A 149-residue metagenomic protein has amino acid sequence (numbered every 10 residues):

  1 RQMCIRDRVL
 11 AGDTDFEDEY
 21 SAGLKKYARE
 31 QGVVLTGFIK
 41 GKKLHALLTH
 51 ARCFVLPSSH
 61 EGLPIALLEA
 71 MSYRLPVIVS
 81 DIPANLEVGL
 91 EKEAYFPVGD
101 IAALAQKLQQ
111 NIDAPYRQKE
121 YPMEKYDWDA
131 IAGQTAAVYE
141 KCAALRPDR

Functional and structural regions predicted by a protein language model:
R1-I5: Short, small-residue-biased leader/transition segments that mark boundaries at the very start of proteins
S21-I39: Nucleotide-activated donor-binding/catalytic signature segment of Leloir-type glycosyltransferases, i.e., the conserved
F38-I39, A46-A51, T135: Short alpha-helical donor nucleotide-sugar binding micro-motif in glycosyltransferases
S59: Aromatic "clamp/platform" in nucleotide-sugar-dependent glycosyltransferases that forms part of the donor/acceptor
S72, P76-V79: Short hydrophobic beta-strand element within catalytic cores of glycosyltransferases and related nucleotide-activated
E93-I101, Q109-D113: Conserved acidic donor-binding segment of nucleotide-sugar-dependent glycosyltransferases
P115-L145: A charged, aromatic-enriched C-terminal amphipathic alpha-helix characteristic of glycosyltransferases across folds
